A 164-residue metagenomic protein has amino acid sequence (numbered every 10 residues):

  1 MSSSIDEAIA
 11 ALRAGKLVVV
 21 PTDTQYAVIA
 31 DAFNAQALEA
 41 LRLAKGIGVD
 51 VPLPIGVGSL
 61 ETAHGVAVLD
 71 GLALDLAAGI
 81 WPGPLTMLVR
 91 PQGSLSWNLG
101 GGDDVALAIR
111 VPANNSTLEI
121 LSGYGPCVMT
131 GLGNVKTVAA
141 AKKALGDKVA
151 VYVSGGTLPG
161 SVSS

Functional and structural regions predicted by a protein language model:
M1-S164: Active-site-adjacent structural elements in enzyme catalytic cores
